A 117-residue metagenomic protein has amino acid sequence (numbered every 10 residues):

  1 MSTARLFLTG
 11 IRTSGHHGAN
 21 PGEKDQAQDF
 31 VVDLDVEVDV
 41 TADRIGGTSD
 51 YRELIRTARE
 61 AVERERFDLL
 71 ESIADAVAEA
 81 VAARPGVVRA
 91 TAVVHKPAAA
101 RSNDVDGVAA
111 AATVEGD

Functional and structural regions predicted by a protein language model:
M1-D117: N-terminal, polar/charged subdomain of small-to-medium soluble alpha/beta proteins
